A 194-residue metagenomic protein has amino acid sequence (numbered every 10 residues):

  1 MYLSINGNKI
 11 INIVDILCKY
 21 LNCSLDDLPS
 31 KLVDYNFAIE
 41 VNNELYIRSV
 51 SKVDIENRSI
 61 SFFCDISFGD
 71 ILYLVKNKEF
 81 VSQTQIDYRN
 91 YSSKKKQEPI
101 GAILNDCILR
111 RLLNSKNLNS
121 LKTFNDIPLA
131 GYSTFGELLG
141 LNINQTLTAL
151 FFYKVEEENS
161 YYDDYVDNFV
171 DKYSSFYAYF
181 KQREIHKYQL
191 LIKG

Functional and structural regions predicted by a protein language model:
M1-G194: Hydrophobic alpha/beta core scaffold segments
